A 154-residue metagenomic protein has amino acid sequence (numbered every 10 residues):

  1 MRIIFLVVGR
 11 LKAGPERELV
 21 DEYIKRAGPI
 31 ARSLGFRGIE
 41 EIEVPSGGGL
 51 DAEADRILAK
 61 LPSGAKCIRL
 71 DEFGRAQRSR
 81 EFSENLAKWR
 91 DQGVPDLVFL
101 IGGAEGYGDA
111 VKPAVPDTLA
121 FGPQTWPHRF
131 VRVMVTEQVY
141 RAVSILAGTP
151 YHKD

Functional and structural regions predicted by a protein language model:
M1-A31: N-terminal beta1-alpha1 ligand-phosphate binding loop
R2-L6, E40, V98: A structural signal for isolated positions on well-ordered beta-strands in alpha/beta enzyme cores
L6, I42, I68, D117-L119: Hydrophobic/aromatic beta-strand patches that form the interior of the parallel beta-sheet core in alpha/beta enzyme
L6-G9, I68-D71, L100: Acidic beta-strand-to-loop metal/phosphate-binding motif
L11, E72-R75, G103-G106: Short glycine-rich anion-binding loops that position phosphate/pyrophosphate groups of nucleotides and phosphorylated
P15-E18, D51-E53, S79-E81, D109-K112: Short, well-ordered secondary-structure micro-motifs
R32-L97: S-adenosyl-L-methionine/SAH cofactor-binding core of RNA-modifying enzymes
E105, D109-K153: Structured adenosyl-cofactor binding patch, chiefly the S-adenosyl-L-methionine
